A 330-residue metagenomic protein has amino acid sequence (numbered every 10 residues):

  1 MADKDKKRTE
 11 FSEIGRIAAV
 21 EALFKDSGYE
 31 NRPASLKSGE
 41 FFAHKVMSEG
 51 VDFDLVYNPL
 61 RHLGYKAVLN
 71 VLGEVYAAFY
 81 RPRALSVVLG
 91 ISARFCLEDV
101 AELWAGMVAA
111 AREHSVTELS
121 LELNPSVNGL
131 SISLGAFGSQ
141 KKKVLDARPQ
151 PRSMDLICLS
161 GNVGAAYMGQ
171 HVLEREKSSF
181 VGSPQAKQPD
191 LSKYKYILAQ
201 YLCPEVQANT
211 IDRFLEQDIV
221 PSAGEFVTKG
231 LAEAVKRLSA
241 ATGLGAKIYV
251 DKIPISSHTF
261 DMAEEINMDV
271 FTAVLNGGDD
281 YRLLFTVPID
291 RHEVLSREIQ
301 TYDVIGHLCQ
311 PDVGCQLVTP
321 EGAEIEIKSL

Functional and structural regions predicted by a protein language model:
M1-L330: Helix-biased detector of long, well-ordered alpha-helical tracts
